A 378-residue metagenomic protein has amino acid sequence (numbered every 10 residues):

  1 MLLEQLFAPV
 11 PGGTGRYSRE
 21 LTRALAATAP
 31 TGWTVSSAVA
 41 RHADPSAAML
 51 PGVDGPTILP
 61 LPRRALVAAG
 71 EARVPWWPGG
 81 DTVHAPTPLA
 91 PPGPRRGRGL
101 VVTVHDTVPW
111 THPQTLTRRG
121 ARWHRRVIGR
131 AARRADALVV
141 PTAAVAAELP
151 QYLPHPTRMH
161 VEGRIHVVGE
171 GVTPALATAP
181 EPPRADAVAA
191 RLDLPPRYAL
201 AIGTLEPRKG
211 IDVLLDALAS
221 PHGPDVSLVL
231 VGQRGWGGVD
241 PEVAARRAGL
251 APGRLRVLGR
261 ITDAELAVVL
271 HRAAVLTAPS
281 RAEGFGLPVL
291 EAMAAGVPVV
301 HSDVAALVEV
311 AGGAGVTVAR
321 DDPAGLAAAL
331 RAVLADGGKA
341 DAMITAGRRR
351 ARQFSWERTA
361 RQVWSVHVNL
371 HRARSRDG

Functional and structural regions predicted by a protein language model:
M1-G378: Carbohydrate transferase catalytic cores enriched for Leloir-type hexosyltransferases
